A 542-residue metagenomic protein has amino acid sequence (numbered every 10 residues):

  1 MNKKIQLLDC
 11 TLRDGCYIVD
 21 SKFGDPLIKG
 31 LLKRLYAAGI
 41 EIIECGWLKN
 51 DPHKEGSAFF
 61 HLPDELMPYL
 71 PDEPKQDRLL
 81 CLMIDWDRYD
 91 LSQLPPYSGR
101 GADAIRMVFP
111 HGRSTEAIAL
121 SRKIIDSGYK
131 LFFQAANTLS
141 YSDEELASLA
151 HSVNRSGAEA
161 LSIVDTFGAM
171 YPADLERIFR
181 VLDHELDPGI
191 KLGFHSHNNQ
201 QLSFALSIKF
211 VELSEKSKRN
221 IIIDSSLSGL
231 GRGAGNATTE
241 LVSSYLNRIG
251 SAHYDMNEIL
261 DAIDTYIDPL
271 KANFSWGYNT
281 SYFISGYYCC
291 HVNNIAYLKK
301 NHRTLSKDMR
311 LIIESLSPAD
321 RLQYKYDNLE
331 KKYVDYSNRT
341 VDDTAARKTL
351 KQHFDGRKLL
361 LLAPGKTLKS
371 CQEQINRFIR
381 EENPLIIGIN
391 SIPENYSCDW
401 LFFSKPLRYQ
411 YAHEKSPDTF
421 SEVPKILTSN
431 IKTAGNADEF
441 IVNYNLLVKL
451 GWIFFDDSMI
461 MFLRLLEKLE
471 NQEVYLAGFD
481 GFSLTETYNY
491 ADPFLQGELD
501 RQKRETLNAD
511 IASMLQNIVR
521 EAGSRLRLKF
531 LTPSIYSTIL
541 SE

Functional and structural regions predicted by a protein language model:
M1-D343: Catalytic cores and adjacent flexible loops of soluble metabolic enzymes that perform enolate/carbanion chemistry on
T340-E542: Metal-ion/cofactor- or nucleotide/acyl-coenzyme-handling active-site neighborhoods
